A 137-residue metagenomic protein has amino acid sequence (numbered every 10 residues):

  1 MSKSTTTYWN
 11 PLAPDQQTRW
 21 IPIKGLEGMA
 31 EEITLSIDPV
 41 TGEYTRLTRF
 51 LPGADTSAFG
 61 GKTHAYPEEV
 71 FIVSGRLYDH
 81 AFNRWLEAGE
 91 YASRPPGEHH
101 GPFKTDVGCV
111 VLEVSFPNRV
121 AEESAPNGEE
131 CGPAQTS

Functional and structural regions predicted by a protein language model:
M1-Y44, N127-S137: A short, N-terminal "cap"/entry segment at the start of jelly-roll beta-barrel domains of the cupin/DSBH fold
G28, I33-H64, N83, P95-H99: Conserved short histidine dyad/triad with adjacent acidic residue
G28, P96-E122: Ligand-binding loop in jelly-roll beta-barrel domains
E31, E68, V107: Residues that flank catalytic or metal-binding motifs in active/ligand-binding sites
T48-F50, F71-L77, L112: Short, well-ordered beta-strand segments in beta-rich or mixed alpha/beta enzyme and ligand-binding folds
A58-H80: Glycine- and acidic-residue-biased ligand/ion/polar-headgroup-sensing regions
